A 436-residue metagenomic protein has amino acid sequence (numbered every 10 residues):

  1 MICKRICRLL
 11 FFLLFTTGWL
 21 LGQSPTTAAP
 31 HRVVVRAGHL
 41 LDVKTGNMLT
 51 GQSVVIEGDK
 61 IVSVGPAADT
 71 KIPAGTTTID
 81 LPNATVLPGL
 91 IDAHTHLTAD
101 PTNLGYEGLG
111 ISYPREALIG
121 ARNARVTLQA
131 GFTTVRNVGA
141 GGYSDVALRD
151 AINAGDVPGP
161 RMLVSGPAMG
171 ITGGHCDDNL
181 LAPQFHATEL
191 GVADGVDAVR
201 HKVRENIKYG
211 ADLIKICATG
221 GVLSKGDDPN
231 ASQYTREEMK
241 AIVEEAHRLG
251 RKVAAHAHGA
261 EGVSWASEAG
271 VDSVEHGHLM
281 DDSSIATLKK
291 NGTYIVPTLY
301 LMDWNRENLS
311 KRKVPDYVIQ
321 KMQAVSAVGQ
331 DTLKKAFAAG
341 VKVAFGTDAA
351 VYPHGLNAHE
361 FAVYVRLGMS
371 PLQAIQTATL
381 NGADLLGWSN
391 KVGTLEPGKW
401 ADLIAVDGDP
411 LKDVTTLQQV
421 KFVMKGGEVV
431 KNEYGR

Functional and structural regions predicted by a protein language model:
C7-G22: Bacterial N-terminal signal peptides
S24, H31, L40, T45-L87: Histidine-rich, glycine-flanked metal-binding segment
L81-D156, I171-H175, N179-A182, E237 (+2 more regions): Metal-associated gating/positioning segment near the N- to mid-region
A99-E116, L128, T172-A187, V222-R236 (+1 more regions): Active-site gating loops and adjacent loop-to-helix segments of metal-dependent hydrolytic enzymes
P101-L104, D145, S224-G226, V263-A269 (+5 more regions): Histidine/acidic-residue-rich catalytic or RNA/ligand-binding cores of hydrolases and nuclease-related proteins
G110, R248, K252, Y317 (+1 more regions): His/Asp/Glu-enriched, well-ordered alpha-helical/loop segment that forms or immediately abuts the divalent-metal
I119-D145, G159-P167, A211-S224, K252 (+3 more regions): Divalent metal-dependent hydrolysis catalytic cores, especially in the metallo-beta-lactamase
D150-A168, P229-A255, G292, V296-Y300: Alpha-helix-loop-beta-strand connector modules within alpha/beta enzyme cores
